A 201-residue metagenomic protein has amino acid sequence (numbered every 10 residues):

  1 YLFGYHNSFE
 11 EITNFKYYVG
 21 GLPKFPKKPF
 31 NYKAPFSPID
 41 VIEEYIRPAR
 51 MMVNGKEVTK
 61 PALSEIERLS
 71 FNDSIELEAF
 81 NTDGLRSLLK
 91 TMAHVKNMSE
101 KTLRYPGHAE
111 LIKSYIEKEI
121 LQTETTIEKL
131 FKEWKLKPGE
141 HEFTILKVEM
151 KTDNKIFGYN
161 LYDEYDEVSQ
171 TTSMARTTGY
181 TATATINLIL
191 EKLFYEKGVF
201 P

Functional and structural regions predicted by a protein language model:
Y1: Rossmann-fold NAD(P)-binding glycine/threonine-rich loop
Y5-P201: C-terminal catalytic/substrate-binding lobe primarily of soluble NAD(P)-dependent oxidoreductases
